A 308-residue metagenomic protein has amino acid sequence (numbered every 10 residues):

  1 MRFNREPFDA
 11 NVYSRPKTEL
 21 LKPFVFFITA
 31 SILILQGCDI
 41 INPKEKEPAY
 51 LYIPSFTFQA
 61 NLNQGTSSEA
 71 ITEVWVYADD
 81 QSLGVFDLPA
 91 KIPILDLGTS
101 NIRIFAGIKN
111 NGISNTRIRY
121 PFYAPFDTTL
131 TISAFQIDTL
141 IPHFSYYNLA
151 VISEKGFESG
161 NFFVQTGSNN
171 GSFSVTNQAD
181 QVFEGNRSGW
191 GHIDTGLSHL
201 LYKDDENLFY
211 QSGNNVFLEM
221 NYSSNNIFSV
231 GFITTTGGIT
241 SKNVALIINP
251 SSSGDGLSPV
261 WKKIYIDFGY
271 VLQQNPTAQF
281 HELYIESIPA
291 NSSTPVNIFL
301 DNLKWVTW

Functional and structural regions predicted by a protein language model:
I34-G37: C-terminal motif of bacterial Sec signal peptides marking the signal peptidase cleavage site
A78, D96-N115: A short, solvent-exposed beta-strand micro-motif common in secreted/extracellular proteins
N110-I141: Structured interaction patches on ligand/partner-binding surfaces of diverse proteins
T139-G171, I298-K304: Extracellular carbohydrate-recognition regions
F157-E158, D204-F228, I266, L303: Extra-cytoplasmic beta-strand recognition segments
F173-L200: Short carbohydrate-recognition loop motifs
F217, N221-G269: Extracellular ligand-binding interfaces
M220, K263-I298, L303: Extracellular beta-strand ligand-recognition surfaces/modules
